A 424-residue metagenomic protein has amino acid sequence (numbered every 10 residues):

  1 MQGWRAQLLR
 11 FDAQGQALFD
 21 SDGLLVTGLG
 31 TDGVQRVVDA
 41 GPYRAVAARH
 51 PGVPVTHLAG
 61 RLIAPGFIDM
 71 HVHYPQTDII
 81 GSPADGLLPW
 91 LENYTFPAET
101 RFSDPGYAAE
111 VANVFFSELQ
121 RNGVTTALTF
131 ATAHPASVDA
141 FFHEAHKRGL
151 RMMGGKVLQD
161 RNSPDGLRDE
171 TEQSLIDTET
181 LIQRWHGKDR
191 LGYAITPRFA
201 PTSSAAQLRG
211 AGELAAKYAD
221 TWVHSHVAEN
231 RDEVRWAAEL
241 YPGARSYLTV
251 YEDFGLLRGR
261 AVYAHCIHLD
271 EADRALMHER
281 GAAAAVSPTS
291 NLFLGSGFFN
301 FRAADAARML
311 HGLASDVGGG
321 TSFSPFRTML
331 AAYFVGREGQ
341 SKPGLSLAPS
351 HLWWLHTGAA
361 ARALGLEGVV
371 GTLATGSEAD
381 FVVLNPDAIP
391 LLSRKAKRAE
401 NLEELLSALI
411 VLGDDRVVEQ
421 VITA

Functional and structural regions predicted by a protein language model:
M1-A6, A47-W90, N113, Q120-R121: Replace "His-x-His-based motif
M1-R49: N-terminal metal-binding scaffold of metallo-dependent hydrolase/deaminase domains
L8, D253-R260, R302-S393, L412: His/Asp/Glu-enriched, well-ordered alpha-helical/loop segment that forms or immediately abuts the divalent-metal
D78-A108, K156, D160-T171, N230-R260 (+2 more regions): Active-site gating loops and adjacent loop-to-helix segments of metal-dependent hydrolytic enzymes
G81-L150, S174-G187: Alpha-helical scaffold segments that flank or form the walls of functional sites
A136-C266: Metal-coordinating catalytic core of metallo-dependent amide/deamination hydrolases
G149-R151, A215-D220, L256-G259, L276-A285 (+2 more regions): Glycine-enriched alpha-helix->loop->beta-strand junction motifs that scaffold or abut catalytic
E378-A424: C-terminal cap of metal-dependent C-N hydrolases
